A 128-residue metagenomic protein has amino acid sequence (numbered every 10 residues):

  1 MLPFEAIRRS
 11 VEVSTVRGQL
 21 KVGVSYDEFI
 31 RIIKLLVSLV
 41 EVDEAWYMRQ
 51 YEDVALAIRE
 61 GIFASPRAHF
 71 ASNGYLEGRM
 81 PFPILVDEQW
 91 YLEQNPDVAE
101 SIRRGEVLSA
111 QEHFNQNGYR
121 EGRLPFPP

Functional and structural regions predicted by a protein language model:
M1-P128: Charge-rich, low-complexity intrinsically disordered regions
